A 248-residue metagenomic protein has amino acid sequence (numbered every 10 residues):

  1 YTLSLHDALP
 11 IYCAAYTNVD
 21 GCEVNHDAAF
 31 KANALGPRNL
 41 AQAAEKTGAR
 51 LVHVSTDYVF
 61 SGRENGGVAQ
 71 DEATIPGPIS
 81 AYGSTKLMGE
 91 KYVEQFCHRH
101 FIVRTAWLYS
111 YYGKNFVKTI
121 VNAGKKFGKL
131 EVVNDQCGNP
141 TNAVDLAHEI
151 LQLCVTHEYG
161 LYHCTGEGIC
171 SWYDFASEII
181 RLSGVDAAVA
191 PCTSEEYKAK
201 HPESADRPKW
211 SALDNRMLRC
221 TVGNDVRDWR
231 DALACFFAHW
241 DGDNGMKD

Functional and structural regions predicted by a protein language model:
S4, A8-A32: NAD(P)H-binding glycine-rich loop region in Rossmannoid oxidoreductase-like domains and their noncatalytic homologs
P10-C13, H53, H163: Rossmann-fold scaffold of SDR-type NAD(P)-dependent oxidoreductases
V24, A32, S80, G138-T141 (+3 more regions): Residue-level signal for the nucleotide or nucleotide-sugar donor/cofactor binding architecture
V24, K31, L35-N39, K46 (+3 more regions): Catalytic helix-loop patch of NAD(P)-dependent Rossmann-fold dehydrogenases
K91-G138, A143-D145, L151: NAD(P)-dependent short-chain dehydrogenase/reductase
V132-C137, Y162-I169, T221: Glycine-rich Rossmann NAD(P)(H)-binding loop
E149, T156-E203, F237, N244-M246: Mid/C-terminal beta-alpha module of Rossmann-like enzyme folds, strongest in SDR-family dehydrogenases/epimerases
D206-D248: C-terminal amphipathic/interface module of NAD(P)-dependent oxidoreductases and related NAD-binding regulators
